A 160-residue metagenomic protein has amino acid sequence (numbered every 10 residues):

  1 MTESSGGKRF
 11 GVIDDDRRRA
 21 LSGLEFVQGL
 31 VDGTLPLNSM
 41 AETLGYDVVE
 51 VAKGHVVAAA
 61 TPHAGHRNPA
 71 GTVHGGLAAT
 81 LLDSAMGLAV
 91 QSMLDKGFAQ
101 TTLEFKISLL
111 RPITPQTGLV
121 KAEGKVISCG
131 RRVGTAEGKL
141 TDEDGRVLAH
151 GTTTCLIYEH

Functional and structural regions predicted by a protein language model:
M1-H160: Terminal targeting signals and extreme-terminal segments of soluble enzymes
